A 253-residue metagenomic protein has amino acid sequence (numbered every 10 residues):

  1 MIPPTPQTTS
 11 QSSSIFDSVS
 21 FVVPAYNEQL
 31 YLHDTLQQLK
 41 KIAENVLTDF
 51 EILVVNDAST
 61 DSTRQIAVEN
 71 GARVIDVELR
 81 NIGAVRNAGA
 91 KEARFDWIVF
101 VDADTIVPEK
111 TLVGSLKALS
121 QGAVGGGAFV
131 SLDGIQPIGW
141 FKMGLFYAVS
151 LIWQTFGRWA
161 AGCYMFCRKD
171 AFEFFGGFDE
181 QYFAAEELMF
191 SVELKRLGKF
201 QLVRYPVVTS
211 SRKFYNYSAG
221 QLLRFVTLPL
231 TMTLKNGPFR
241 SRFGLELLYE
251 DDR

Functional and structural regions predicted by a protein language model:
P4-P6, E28-A43: Short, well-formed alpha-helical segments that are part of the catalytic scaffolds of diverse glycosyltransferases
L30-D34, D61-N70, K110: Acidic helix N-cap motif at the loop->helix transition within catalytic regions of sugar-transfer enzymes
N56-R64, T105: A conserved acidic beta->alpha catalytic loop
V77-A93: Glycine-rich, basic loop-to-helix element that forms the pyrophosphate-binding segment of sugar-nucleotide handling
I98: Short aromatic/hydrophobic "clamp" motif used to bind/position activated sugar donors
E109-I138: Conserved donor NDP-sugar-binding/catalytic core segment of glycosyltransferases
S131-P137, A148-C167: A recurrent flexible, glycine/aromatic-enriched loop bordering the glycosyltransferase active site that acts as
A184-F190: Acidic donor-binding loop at a coil-to-helix junction in glycosyltransferase catalytic cores that engages
